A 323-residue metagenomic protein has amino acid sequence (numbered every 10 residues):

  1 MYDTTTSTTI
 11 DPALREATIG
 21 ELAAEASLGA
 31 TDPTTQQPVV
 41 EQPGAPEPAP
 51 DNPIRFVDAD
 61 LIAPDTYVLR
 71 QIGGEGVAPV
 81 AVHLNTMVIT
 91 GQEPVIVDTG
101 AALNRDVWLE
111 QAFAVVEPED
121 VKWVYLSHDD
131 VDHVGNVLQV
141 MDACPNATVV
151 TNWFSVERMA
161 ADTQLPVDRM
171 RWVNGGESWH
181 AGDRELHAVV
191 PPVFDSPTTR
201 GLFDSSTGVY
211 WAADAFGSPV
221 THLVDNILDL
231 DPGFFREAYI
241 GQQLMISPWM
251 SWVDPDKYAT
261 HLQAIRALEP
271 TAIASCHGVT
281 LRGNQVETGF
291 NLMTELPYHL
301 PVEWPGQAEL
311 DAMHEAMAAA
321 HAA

Functional and structural regions predicted by a protein language model:
Y2-S27, D32-T35, P48, P53 (+3 more regions): C-terminal regulatory/interaction regions
A45-E47, I72-A78, G100-A102, Y125-H128 (+2 more regions): Short, flexible loop segments at the rims of nucleotide/cofactor-binding pockets, characterized by
P46, F56, L61, T148-T199 (+2 more regions): Metallo-beta-lactamase
N52-A112, G201-D204, G208-A212: Conserved beta-strand hairpin/beta-sheet module of binuclear metal-dependent hydrolase folds, prominently
V97-T99, V121-D129, V150-W153, Y210-D214 (+2 more regions): Active-site neighborhood of phospho(di)ester-bond hydrolases with catalytic His/Asp-centered motifs
A101-A102, V131, G217, T280: Short, glycine/acidic-enriched loop or turn micro-motifs at the edges of active sites
L103-V150: Active-site metal-binding motif and surrounding structural segment of the metallo-beta-lactamase
P192-S275, V279-L281, T294-P297: Metallo-beta-lactamase
